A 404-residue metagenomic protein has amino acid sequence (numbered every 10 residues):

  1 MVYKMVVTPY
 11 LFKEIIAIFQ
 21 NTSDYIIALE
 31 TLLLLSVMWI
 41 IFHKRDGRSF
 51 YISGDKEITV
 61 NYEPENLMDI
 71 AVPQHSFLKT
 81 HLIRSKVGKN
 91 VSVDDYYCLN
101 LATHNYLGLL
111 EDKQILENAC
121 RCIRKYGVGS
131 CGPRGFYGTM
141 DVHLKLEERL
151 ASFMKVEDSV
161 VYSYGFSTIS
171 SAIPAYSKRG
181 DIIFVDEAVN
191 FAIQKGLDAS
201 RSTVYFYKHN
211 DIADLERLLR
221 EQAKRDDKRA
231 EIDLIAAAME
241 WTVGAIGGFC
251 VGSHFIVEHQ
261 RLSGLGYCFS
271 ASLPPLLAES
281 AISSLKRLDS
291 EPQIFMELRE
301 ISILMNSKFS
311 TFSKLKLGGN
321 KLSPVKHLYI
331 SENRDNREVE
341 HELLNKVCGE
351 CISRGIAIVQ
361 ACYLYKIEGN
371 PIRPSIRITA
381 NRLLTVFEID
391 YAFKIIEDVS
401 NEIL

Functional and structural regions predicted by a protein language model:
Y3, T8, I18-L35, W39 (+4 more regions): PLP-dependent enzyme catalytic core of the Aspartate aminotransferase-like
Y3-V128: N-terminal "arm"/small-domain region of PLP-dependent enzymes with the aminotransferase-like
D69-Q74, K79-T80, L109, I294-N306 (+4 more regions): Conserved PLP-binding catalytic core of the aspartate aminotransferase-like
N105, S202-A230: Active-site phosphate-binding strand-loop segment of PLP-dependent enzymes
E117-Y164: Conserved N-terminal alpha-helix of the aminotransferase class I/II PLP-enzyme fold
A172-F191: Conserved PLP-anchoring active-site segment centered on the Schiff-base-forming lysine
R179, A199-R201, S313: Short, structured coil segments at secondary-structure junctions
K228-L322, L328, R334: Active-site C-terminal subdomain of aminotransferase-like
